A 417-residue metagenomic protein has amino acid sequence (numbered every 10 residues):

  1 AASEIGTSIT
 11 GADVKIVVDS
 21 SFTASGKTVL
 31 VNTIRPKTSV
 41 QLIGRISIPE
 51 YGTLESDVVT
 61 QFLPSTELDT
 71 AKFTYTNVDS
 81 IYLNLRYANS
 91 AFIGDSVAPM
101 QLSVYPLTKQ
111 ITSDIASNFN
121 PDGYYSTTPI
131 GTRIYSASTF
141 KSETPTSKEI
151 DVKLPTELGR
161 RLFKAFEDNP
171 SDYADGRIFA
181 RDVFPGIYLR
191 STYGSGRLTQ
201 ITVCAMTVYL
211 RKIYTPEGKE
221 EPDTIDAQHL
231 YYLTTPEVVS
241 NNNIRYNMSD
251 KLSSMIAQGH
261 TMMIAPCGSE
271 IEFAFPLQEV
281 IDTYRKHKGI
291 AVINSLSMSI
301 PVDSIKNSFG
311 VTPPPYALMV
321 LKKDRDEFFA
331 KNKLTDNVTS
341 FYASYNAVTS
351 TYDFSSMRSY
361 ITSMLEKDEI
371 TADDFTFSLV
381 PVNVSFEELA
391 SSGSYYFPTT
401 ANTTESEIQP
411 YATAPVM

Functional and structural regions predicted by a protein language model:
A1-M417: Secreted, disulfide-rich extracellular signaling modules
